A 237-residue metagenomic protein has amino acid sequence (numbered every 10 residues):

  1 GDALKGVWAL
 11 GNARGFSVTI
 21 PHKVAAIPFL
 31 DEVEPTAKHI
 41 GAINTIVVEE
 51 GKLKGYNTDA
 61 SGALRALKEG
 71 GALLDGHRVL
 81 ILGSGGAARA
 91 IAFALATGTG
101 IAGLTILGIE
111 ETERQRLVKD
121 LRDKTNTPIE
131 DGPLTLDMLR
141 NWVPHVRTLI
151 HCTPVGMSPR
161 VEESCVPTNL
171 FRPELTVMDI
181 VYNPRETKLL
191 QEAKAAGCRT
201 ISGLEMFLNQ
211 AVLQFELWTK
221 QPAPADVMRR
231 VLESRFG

Functional and structural regions predicted by a protein language model:
G1-G71, E186: Phosphate/diphosphate ligand-binding glycine-rich loop within oxidoreductases
I20-A25, G86-A87, P154-M157, N183: Short glycine-rich anion-binding loops that position phosphate/pyrophosphate groups of nucleotides and phosphorylated
G55-A60, K68, A72, G76-T97 (+1 more regions): Glycine-rich adenosine-cofactor-binding loop
T97-G103, A196-R199: Conserved S-adenosyl-L-methionine
G100-T125: NAD(P)-binding Rossmann-fold cofactor-contacting core
T127-T200: Rossmann-like adenosine-cofactor binding region
T176, I180-G237: Adenosine-phosphate binding glycine-rich loop
